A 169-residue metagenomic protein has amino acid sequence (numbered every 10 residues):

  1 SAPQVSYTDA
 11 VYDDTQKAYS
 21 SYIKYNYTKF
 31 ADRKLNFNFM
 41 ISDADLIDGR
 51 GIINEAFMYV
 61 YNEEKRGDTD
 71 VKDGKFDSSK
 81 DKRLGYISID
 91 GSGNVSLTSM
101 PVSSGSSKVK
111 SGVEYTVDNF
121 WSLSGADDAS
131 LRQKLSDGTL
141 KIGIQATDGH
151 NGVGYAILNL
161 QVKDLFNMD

Functional and structural regions predicted by a protein language model:
S1-D169: Disulfide-rich extracellular domains of secreted proteins
